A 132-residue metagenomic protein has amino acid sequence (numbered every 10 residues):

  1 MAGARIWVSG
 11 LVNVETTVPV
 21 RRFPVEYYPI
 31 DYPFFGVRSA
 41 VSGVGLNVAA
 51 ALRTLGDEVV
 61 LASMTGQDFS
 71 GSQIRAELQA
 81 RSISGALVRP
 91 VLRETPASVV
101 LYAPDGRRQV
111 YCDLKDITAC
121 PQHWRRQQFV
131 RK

Functional and structural regions predicted by a protein language model:
M1-A62: Glycine-rich phosphate/adenosyl-contacting loop at the front of the ribokinase-like
A4, T95-A97: Change "...and in nucleic-acid phosphodiester-cleaving endonucleases..." to "...and in nucleic-acid processing enzymes
T17-P19, G71, Y111: Short glycine-/acidic-enriched loop or helix-start segments at secondary-structure transitions that form or flank
A40-N47, V91-L92, T118-Q122: Short secondary-structure boundary/capping elements
E58, S84, R107: Residue-level detector of anion-binding/catalytic polar loops
M64-G66: Alpha-helical transmembrane segments within multi-pass membrane transporters and channels
E77-R93: A glycine-rich helix N-cap at a beta->alpha junction
R89-P90, V100-K132: Conserved phosphate-binding/catalytic loop of the ribokinase/pfkB sugar-kinase fold
